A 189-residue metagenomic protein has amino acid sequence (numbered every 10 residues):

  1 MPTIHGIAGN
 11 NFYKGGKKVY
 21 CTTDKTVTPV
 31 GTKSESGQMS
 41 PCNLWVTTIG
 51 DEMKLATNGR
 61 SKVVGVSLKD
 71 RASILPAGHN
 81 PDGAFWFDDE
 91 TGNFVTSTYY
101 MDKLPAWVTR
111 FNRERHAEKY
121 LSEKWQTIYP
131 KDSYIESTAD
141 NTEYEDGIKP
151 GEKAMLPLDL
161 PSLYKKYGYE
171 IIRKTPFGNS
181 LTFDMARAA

Functional and structural regions predicted by a protein language model:
P2-A189: His/Asp/Glu-rich, glycine-adjacent segments that coordinate divalent cations and/or stabilize oxyanion chemistry on
